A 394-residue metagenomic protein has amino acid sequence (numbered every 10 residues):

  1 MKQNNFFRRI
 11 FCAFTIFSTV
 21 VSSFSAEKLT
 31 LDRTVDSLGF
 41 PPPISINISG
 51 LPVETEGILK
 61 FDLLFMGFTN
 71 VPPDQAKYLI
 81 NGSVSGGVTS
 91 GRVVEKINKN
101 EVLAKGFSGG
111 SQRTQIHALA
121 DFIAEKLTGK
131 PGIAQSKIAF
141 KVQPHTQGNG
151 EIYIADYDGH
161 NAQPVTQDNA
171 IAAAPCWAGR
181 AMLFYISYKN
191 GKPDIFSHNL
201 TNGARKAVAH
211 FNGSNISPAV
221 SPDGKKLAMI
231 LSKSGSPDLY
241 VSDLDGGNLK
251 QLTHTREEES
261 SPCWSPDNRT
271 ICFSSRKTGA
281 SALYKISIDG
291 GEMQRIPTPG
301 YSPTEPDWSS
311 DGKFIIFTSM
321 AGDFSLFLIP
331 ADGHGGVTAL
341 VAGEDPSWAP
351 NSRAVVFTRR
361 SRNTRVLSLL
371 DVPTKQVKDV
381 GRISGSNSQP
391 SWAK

Functional and structural regions predicted by a protein language model:
F11-S22: Bacterial N-terminal signal peptides
S25-F61: A structural "domain/chain start" motif
K60, Q75-F122: Amphipathic beta-strand/beta-sheet edge segments enriched in Tyr/Trp
P131, V142-E151, I186-I195, H210-S214 (+8 more regions): A flexible loop/linker signature enriched in serine peptidases of the S9 family
G132-A134, A178-G179, P222-D223, P266-D267 (+3 more regions): Residue-level detector of Asp-centered blade-edge/turn motifs that repeat once per structural unit in beta-propeller
I138, L183-F184, G224-A228, N268-C272 (+2 more regions): Hydrophobic beta-strand positions that form the internal "hydrophobic ladder" of WD40/Gbeta-like beta-propeller blades
D156-I171, N199-I216, S242-E258, I286-S302 (+2 more regions): Multi-bladed beta-propeller domains
